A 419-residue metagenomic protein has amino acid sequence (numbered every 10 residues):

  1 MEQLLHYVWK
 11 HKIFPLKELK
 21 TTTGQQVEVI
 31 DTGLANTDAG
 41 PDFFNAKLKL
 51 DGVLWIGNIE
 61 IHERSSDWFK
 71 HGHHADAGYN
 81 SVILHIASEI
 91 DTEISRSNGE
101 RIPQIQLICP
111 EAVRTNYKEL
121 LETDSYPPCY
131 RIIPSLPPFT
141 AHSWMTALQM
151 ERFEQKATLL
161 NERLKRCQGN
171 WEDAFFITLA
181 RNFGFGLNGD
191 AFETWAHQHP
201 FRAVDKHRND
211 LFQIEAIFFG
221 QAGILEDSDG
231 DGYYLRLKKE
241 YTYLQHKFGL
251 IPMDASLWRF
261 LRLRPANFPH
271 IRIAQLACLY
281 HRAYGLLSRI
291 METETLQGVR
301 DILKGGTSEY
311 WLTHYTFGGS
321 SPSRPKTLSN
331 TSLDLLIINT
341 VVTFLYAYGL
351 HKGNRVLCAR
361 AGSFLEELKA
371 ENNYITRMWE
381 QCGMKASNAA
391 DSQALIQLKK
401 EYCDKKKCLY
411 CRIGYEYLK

Functional and structural regions predicted by a protein language model:
M1-H6: N-terminal "leader" segments that precede or initiate the main folded domain
Y7-S66: N-terminal ordered "arm"
A39, D76, C411: Short, structured segments at the rim of ligand-binding sites
D42, A46-E93, N98: A broadly used, surface-exposed interaction patch
S65-D67, E89-T92, E111-V113, F185 (+2 more regions): Short loop/turn segments at secondary-structure transitions that flank enzyme active sites
N80-V82, I86-S143: Compact, glycine/acidic-enriched structural inserts
L148-A394, K407: Hydrophobic, aromatic-lined core segments that form the binding pocket/scaffold for planar heteroaromatic ligands
Q393-K419: Cysteine-cluster motifs in flexible loop/terminal segments that predominantly coordinate metals
